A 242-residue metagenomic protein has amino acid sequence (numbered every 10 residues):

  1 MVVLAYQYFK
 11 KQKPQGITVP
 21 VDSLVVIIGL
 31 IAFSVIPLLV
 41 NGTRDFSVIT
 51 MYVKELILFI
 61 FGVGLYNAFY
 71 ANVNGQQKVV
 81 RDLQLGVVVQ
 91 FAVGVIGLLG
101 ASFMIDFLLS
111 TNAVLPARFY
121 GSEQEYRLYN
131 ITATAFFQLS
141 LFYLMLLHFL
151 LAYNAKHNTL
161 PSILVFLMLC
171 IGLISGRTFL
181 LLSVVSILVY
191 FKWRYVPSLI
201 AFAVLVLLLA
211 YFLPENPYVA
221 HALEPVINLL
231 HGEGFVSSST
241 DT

Functional and structural regions predicted by a protein language model:
M1-I36, N74-R81, Y153-H157: Transmembrane signal-anchor hairpin modules in multi-pass inner-membrane enzymes, especially those that act on
V2-L4, I57-N67, S140-L150: Hydrophobic cores of alpha-helical transmembrane segments in multi-pass inner/ER membrane proteins, independent
A5-Q12, V35-G42, V95-I105: Transmembrane helix-loop junctions and nearby membrane-interface residues
S23-S34, R44-A68, D82, V87: Aromatic-anchored transmembrane helix interface
V25-G29, D82-A92, R194-N216: Hydrophobic alpha-helical membrane-interfacial segments at the cytosolic entry of transmembrane helices
V80-L108, Y129-S175, L180-K192: Alpha-helical transmembrane segments of multi-pass inner-membrane proteins
V114-I131, D241-T242: Juxtamembrane membrane-water interface segments that cap and precede transmembrane helices
Q124, H221-T242: Membrane-interface loop/short-helix elements at transmembrane-helix boundaries of multipass membrane proteins
